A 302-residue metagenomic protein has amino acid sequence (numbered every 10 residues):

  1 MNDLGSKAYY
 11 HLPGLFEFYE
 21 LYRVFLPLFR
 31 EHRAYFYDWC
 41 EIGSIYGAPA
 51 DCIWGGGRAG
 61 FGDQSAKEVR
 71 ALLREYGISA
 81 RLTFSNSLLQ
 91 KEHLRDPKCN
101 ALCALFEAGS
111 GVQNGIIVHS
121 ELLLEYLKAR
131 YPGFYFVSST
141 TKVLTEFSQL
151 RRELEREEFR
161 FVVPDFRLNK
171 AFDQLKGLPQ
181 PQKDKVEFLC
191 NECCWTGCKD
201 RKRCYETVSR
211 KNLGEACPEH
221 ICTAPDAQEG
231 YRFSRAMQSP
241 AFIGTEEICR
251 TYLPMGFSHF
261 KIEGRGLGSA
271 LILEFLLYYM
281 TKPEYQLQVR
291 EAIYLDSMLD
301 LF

Functional and structural regions predicted by a protein language model:
N2-E153, E158-F302: Active-site pocket-lining/capping segments in soluble small-molecule metabolic enzymes
